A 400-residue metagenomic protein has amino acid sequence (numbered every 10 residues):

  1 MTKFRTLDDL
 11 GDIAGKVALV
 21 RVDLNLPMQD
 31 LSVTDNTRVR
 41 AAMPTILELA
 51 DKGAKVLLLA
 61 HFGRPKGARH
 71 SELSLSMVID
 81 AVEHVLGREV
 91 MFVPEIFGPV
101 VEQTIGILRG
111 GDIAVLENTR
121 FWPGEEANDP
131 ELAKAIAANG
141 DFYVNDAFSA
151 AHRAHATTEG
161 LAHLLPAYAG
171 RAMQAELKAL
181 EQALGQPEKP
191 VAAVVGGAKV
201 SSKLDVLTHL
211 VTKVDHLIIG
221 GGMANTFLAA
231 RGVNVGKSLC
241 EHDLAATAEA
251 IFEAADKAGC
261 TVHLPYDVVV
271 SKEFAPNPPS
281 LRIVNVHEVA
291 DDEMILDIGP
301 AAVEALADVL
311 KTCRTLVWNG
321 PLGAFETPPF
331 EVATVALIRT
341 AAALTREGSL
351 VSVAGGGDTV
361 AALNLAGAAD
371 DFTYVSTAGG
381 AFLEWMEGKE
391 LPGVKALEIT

Functional and structural regions predicted by a protein language model:
M1-T400: Active-site loop-to-helix "anion-binding N-cap" substructures in soluble metabolic enzymes
